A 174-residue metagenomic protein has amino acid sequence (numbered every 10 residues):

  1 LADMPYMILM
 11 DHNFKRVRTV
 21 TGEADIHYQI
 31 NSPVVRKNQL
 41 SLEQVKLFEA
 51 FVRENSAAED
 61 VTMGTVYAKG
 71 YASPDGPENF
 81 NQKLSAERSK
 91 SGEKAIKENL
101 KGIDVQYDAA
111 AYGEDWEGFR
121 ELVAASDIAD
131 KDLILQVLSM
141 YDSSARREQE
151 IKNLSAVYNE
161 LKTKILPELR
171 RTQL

Functional and structural regions predicted by a protein language model:
L1-G22: Short beta-strand elements
D3-I8, Q44-E49, E87-S91, E150-S155: A short linear-motif detector with a strong N-terminal bias
M7-M10, Y28, P33-K69, S73-P74 (+1 more regions): Periplasmic peptidoglycan-binding/anchoring modules of Gram-negative envelope and division proteins
R16-V20, R36-L40, A58-D60, G76 (+2 more regions): Extracytoplasmic/periplasmic, Sec-exported soluble proteins
R18, E23-I30, V61-M63, G102-L174: Periplasmic OmpA/Pal-like peptidoglycan-binding modules at the C-termini of bacterial envelope proteins
S41-V45, K83-S85, K101, A124-S126: General N-terminal targeting signals
A68, K83-L100, L174: Cysteine-centered nucleophilic/redox motifs
P74-L84, K90, V105-D108, Y112-W116: Active-site neighborhood of thiol-dependent amide/isopeptide-bond enzymes
